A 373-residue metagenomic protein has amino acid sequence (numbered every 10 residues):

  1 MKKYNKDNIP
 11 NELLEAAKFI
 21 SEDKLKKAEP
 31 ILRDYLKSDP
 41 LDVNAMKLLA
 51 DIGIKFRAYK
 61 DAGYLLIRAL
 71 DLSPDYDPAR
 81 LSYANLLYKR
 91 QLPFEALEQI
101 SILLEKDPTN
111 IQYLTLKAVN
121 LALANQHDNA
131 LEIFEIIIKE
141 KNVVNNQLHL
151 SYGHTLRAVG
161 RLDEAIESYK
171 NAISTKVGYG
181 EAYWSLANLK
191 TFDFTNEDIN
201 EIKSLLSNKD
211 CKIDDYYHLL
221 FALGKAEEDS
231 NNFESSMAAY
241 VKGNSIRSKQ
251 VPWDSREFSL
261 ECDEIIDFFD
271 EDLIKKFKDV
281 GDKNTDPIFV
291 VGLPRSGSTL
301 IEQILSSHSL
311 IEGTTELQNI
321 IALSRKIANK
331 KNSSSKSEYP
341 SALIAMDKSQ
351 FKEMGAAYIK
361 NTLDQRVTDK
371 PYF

Functional and structural regions predicted by a protein language model:
M1-Q365: Alpha-helical solenoid repeat scaffolds of the TPR/TPR-like class and their adjacent stem/linker regions that mediate
P371-F373: Conserved two-lobed SF2 helicase motor
